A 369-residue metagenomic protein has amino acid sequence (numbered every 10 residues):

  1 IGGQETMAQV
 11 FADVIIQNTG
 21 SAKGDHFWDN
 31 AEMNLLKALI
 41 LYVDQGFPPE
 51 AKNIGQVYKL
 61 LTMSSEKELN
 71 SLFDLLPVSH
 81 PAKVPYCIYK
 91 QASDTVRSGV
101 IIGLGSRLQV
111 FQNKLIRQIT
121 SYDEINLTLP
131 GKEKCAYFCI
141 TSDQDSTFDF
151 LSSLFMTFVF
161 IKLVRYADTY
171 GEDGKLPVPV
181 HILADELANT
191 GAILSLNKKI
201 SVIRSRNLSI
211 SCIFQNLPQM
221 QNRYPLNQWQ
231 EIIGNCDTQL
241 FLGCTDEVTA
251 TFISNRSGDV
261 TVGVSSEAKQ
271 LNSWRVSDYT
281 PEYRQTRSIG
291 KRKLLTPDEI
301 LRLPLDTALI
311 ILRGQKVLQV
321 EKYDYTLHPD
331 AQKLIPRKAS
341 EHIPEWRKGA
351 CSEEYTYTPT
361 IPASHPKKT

Functional and structural regions predicted by a protein language model:
I1-L208, P218, R223-L226, D298-K322 (+1 more regions): P-loop NTPase motor domains
I200-V202, R206-L309: Conserved ATP-driven motor cores of ASCE-family P-loop NTPases powering translocation/secretion/packaging/pilus
